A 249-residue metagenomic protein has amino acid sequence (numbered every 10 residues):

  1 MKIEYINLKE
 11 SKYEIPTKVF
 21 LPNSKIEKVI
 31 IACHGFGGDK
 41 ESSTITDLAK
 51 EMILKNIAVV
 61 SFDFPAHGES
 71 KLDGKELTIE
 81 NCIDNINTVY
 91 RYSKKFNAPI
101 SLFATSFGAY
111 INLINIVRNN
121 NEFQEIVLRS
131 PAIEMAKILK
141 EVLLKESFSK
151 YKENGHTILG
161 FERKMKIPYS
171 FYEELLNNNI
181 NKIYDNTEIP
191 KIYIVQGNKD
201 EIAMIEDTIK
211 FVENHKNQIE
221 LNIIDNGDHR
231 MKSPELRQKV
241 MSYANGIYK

Functional and structural regions predicted by a protein language model:
M1-S24: N-terminal cap/lid segment of alpha/beta-hydrolase-fold proteins
E27-G35: Short beta-strand element of the alpha/beta-hydrolase
H34-D39, N198: Active-site glycine-rich loops that stabilize anionic/oxyanionic intermediates across multiple enzyme folds
G37-A49, E206: The serine-hydrolase catalytic nucleophile loop
I45, A49-K71: Conserved alpha/beta-hydrolase
H67-F96: Catalytic nucleophile-loop/oxyanion-hole region of alpha/beta-hydrolase and closely related hydrolase-like folds
A104-N112: Gly/Ala-rich beta-loop-alpha elbow adjacent to hydrolase catalytic centers
Y110, E122-H215, I219-I223, G227-M241 (+1 more regions): The alpha/beta-hydrolase serine catalytic core
